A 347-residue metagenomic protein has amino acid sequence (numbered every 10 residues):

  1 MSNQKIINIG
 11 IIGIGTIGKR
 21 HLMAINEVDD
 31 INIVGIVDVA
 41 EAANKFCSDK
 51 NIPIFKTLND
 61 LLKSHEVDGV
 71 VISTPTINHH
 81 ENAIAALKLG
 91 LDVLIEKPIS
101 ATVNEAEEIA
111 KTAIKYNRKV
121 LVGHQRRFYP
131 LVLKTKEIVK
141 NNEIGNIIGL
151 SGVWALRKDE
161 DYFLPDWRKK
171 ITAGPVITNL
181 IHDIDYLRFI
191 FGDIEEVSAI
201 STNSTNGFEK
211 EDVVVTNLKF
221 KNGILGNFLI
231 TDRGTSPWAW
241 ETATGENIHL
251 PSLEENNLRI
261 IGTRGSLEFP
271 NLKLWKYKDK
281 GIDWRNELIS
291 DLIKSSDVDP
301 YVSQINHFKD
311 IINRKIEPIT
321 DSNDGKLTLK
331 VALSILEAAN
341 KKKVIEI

Functional and structural regions predicted by a protein language model:
M1-I6, I11, G69-I72, F269-P270 (+1 more regions): C-terminal helix-rich "cap/oligomerization" subdomain common to oxidoreductases
M1-K50: N-terminal Rossmann-like dinucleotide-binding module
G13, K119, R126-L218, K342: Predominantly a Rossmann-like dinucleotide-binding segment in NAD(P)-dependent oxidoreductases
H21, I52-T112: Beta-loop-alpha module in the N-terminal Rossmann-like domain of NAD(P)-dependent dehydrogenases, especially those
I31-I33, V67, I147, I194: Core-facing hydrophobic residues within beta-strands of well-ordered domains
K56, I95, V120-V122, S151 (+2 more regions): Hydrophobic residues in well-ordered beta-strands that form the structural core
G207-E211, K221-S303: NAD(P)-dinucleotide binding in Rossmann-like oxidoreductases
